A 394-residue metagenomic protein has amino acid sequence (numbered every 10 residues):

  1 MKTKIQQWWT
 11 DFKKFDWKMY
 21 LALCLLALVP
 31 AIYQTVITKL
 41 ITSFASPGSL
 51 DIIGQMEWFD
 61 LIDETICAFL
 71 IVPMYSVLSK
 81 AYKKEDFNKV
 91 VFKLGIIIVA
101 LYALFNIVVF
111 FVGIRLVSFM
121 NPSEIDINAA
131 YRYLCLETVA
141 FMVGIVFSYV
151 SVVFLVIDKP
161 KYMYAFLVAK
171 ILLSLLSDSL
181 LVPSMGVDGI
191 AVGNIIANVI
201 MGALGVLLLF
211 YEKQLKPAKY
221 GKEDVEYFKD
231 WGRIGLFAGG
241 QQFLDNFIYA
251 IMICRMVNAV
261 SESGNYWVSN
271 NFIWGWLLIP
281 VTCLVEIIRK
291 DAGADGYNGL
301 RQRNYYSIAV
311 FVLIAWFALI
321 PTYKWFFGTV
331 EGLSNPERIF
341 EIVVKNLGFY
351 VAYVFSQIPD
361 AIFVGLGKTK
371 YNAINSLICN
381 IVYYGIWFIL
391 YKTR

Functional and structural regions predicted by a protein language model:
M1-Y20, A129, A191-N194, A203-N246 (+1 more regions): Interhelical loop/hinge segments that connect adjacent transmembrane helices in multipass membrane
Y20, C24-V36, F59-P73, I107 (+9 more regions): Hydrophobic alpha-helical transmembrane bundles that constitute the permease/transmembrane domains of multi-pass
C24, K89, V153-L180, D188-I195 (+2 more regions): Alpha-helical transmembrane segments of multi-pass membrane transporters/permeases
T38-E64, I125-A129, V192, D230-I234 (+3 more regions): Interfacial/gating helices of multi-pass transporter permease domains
T42, D51-L104, F147-L155, V268-L319 (+2 more regions): Small-residue-rich hydrophobic transmembrane alpha-helices
F44-P47, V156-I157, S184-V187, V260 (+2 more regions): Helix-loop interface residues and adjacent transmembrane-helix termini in multi-pass membrane transporters, primarily
L104-C135, I314-E341: Short membrane-interface helical motifs at transmembrane helix boundaries in multi-pass membrane transporters
E124-V150, W276, L333-P359: Alpha-helical transmembrane segments of multi-pass membrane proteins
